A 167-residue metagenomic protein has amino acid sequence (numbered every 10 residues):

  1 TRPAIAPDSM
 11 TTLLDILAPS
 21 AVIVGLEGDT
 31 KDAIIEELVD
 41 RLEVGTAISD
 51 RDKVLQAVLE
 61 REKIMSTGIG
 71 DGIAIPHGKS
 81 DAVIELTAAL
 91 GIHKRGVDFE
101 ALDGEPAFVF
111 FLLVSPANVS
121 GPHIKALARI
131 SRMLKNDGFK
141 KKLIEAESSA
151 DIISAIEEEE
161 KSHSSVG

Functional and structural regions predicted by a protein language model:
T1-G167: Cytosolic covalent-transfer regions centered on His/Cys nucleophiles that carry phosphoryl or persulfide groups
